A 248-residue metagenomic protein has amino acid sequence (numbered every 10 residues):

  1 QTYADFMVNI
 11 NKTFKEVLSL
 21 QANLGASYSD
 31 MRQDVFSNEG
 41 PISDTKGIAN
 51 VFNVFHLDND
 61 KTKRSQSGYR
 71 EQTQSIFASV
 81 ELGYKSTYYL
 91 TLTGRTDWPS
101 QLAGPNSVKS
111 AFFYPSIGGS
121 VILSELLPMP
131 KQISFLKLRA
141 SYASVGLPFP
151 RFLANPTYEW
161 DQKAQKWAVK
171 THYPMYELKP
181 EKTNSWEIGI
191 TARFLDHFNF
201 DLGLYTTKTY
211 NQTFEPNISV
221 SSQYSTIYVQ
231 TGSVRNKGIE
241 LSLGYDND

Functional and structural regions predicted by a protein language model:
Q1-D248: Extracellular/periplasmic, surface-exposed regions of secreted and cell-surface proteins
